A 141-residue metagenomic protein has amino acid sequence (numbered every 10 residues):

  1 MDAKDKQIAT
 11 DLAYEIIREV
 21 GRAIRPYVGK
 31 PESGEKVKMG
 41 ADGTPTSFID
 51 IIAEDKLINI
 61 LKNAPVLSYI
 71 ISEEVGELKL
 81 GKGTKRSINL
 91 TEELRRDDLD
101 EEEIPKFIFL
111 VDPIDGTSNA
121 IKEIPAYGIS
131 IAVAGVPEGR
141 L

Functional and structural regions predicted by a protein language model:
M1-V111: N-terminal subdomain of lithium-sensitive/metallo-dependent phosphomonoesterases centered on the IMPase/IPPase/PAP
E102-L141: DPxDG-like acidic metal-binding loop motif
